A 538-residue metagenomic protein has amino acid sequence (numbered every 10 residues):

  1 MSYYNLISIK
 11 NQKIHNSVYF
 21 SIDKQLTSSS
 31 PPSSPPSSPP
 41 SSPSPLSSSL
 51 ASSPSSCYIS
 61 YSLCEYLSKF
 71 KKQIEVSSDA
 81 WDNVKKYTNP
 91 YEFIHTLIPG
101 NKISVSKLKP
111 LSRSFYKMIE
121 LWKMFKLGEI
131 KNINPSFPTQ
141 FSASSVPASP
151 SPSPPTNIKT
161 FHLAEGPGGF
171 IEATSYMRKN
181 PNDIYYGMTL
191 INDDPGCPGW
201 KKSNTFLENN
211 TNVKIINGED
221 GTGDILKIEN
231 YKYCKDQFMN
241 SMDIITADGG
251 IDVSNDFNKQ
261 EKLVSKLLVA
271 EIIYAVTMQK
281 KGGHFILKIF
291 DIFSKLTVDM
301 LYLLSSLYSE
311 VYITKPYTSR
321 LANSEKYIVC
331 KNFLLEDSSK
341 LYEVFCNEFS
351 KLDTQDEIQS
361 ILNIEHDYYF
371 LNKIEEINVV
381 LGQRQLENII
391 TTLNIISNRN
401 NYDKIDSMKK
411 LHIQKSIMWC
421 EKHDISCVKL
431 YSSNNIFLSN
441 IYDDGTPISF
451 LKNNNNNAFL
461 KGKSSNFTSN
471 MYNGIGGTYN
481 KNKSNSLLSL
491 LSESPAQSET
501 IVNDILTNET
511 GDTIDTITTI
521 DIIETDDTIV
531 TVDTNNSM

Functional and structural regions predicted by a protein language model:
M1-S30, S34, A51-F141, P155-Q237 (+2 more regions): Intrinsically disordered, low-complexity glycine/charged-rich regulatory or linker segments that flank or connect
L46, L50, D504-N535: Intrinsically disordered, low-complexity tandem-repeat regions
L97-N101, A247-Q260: Gly-rich Lys/Arg/Thr-decorated short loops/hinges at beta-loop-alpha junctions or inter-strand turns that position
F161-G166, Q237-N255: Conserved proline-anchored active-site loop of SAM-dependent methyltransferases that bridges a beta-strand
E165-F170, L190-D193, G250-D252, D291-I292 (+2 more regions): Conserved beta-strand elements of beta-rich interaction domains across eukaryotes, especially beta-propellers
G169-S175, G196-W200, D256, K295-L301 (+1 more regions): A short acidic (Asp/Glu
N258-I313: Conserved Class I SAM-dependent methyltransferase catalytic core
D299-D353: Class I S-adenosyl-L-methionine
